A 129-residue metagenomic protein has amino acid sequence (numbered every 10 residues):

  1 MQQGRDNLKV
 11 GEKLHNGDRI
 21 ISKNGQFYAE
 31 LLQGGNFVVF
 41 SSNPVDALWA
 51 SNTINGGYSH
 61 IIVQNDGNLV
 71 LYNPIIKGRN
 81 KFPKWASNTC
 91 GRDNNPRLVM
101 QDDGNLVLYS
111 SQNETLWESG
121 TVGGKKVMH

Functional and structural regions predicted by a protein language model:
M1-H129: Beta-rich ligand-binding surfaces for carbohydrates and other polyanions
